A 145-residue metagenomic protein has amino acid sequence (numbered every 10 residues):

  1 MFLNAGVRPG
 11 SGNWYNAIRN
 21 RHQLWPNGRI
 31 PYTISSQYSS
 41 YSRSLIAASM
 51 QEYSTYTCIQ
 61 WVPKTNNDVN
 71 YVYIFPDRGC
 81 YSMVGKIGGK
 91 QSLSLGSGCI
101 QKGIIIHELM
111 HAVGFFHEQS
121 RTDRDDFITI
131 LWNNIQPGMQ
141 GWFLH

Functional and structural regions predicted by a protein language model:
M1-H145: Zinc-dependent metalloendopeptidases
